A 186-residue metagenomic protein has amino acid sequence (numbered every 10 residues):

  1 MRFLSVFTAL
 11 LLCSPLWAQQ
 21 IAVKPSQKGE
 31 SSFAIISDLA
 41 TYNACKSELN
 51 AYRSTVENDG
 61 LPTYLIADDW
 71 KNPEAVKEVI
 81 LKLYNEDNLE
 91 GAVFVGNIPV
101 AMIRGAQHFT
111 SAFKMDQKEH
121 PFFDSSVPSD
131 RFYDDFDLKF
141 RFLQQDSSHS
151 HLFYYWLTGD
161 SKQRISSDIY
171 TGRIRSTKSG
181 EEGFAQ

Functional and structural regions predicted by a protein language model:
M1-Q20: Bacterial Sec-dependent N-terminal signal peptides
S5, L11, K28, K162-R164: A generic structural signal for short, non-catalytic loop/turn and secondary-structure boundary residues
S5, L61, N97: Residue-level marker of positions within ordered structural domains that often coincide with functionally constrained
L11, A40, P99: Short, glycine/serine-rich, charged loops/turns that create anion-binding and catalytic segments at active sites
Q19-P62, D69, E78-G91: Extracellular pro-sequences of secreted precursors
T55, E74-Q186: Structured catalytic cores of large enzymes
L65-I66, W70, P99: Active-site-proximal C-terminal subdomain of hydrolase catalytic domains
